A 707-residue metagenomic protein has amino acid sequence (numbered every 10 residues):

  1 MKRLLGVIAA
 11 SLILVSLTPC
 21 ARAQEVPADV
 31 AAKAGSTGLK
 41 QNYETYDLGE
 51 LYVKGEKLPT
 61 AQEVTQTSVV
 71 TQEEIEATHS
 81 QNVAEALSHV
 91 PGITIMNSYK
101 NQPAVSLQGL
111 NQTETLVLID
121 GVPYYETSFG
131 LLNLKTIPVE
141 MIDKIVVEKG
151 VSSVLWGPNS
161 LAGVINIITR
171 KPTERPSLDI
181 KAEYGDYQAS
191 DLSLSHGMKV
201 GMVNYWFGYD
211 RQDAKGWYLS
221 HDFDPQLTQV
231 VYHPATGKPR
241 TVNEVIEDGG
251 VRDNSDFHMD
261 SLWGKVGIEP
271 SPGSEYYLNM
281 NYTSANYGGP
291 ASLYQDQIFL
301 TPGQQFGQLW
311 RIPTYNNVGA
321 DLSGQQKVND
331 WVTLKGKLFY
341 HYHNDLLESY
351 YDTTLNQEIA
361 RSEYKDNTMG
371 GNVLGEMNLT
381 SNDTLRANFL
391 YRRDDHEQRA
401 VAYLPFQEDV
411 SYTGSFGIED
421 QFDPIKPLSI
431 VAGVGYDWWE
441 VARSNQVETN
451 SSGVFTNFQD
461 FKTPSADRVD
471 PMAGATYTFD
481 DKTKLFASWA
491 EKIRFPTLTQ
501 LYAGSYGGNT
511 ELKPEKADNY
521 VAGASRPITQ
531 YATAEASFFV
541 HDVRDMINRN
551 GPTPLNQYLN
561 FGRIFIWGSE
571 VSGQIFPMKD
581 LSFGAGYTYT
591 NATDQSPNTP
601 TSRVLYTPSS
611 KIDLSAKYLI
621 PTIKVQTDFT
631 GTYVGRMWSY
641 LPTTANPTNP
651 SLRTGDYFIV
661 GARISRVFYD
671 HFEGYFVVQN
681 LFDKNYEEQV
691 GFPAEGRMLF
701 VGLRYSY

Functional and structural regions predicted by a protein language model:
I8-A10, G208, G267-S271, D420 (+4 more regions): Conserved C-terminal beta-signal and adjacent last beta-strands/turns of outer-membrane beta-barrel proteins
E25-E76, Q112: Short, acidic, small-residue-rich periplasmic hinge/interaction motif at the N-terminus of Gram-negative outer-membrane
S106, V122-K149: Short acidic/polar hinge/loop motifs at secondary-structure boundaries that mediate gating or recognition
T136-K181: A beta-strand signature from Gram-negative outer-membrane beta-barrel systems, especially the internal plug domain
D186-D213, D224-G288, N316-N329, N378-L385: Transmembrane beta-barrel wall of Gram-negative outer-membrane proteins
A214, D253-M259, E269, G273-K327 (+3 more regions): Flexible loop and strand-edge segments within Gram-negative outer membrane beta-barrel domains
T301, Q305-K327, Y364, D409-S411 (+7 more regions): Outer-membrane beta-barrel signature, preferentially recognizing the C-terminal barrel domain of Gram-negative
R392, I425-I430, D437-W439, F539-D542 (+3 more regions): Gram-negative outer-membrane beta-barrel transporters
